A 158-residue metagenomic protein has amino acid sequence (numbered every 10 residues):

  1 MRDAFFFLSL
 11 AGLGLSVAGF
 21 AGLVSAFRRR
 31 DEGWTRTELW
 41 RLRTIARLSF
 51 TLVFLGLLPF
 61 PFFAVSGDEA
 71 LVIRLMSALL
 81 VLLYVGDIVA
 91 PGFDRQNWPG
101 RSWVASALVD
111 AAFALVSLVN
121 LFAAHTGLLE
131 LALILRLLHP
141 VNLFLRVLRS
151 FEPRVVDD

Functional and structural regions predicted by a protein language model:
A11-D31: N-terminal signal-anchor/start-transfer transmembrane helix
G14-A18, R47-L55, L71-V89: Generic alpha-helical transmembrane segments
S25-R28, V53-S66, G86-F93: Membrane-helix exit/interface motif
T35-S49: Loop-to-helix transition at the N-terminal end of transmembrane alpha-helices
V53-P61, A111-G127: Hydrophobic alpha-helical transmembrane segments in multi-pass integral membrane proteins
A78-L79, L129-N142: Small-residue-rich transmembrane alpha-helices that serve as helix-helix interface/gating elements in multipass
L79-G86, P99-L121: Hydrophobic alpha-helical membrane segments
D87-P91, S117-T126, L138-D157: Membrane-water interface at the C-terminal end of transmembrane alpha helices
